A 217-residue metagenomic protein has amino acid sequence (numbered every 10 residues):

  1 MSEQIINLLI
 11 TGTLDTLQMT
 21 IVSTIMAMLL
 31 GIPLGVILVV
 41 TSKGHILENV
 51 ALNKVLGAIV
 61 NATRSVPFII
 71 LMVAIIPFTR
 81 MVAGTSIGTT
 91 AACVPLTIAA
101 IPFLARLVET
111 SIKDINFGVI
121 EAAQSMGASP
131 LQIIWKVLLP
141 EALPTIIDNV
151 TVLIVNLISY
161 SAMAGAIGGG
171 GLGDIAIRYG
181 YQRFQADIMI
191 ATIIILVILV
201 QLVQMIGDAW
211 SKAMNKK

Functional and structural regions predicted by a protein language model:
M1-N7, I167: Short membrane-interfacial helix/loop motifs at transmembrane-helix boundaries
L8-K113, D148-V155, I195-V203: Membrane-water interface segments at the C-terminal ends of transmembrane alpha-helices in multi-pass inner-membrane
I37-K43, S125, M189-K217: C-terminal transmembrane helix and the adjacent membrane-cytosol boundary/short C-terminal tail of inner/organellar
T63, R80, A123-S125, V152-V155 (+3 more regions): Helix-capping/transition residues at the boundaries of transmembrane alpha-helices and the short helical linkers
F78, N149-I198, D208: Non-cytoplasmic
T90-A91, V119, P130-Q132, L143-P144 (+2 more regions): Residue-level recognition of membrane-helix boundary sites in multi-pass small-molecule transporters
I112-A142, Q182: Short helix-to-coil transition segments within interhelical loops that connect adjacent transmembrane helices
P130-S161: Transmembrane alpha-helices
